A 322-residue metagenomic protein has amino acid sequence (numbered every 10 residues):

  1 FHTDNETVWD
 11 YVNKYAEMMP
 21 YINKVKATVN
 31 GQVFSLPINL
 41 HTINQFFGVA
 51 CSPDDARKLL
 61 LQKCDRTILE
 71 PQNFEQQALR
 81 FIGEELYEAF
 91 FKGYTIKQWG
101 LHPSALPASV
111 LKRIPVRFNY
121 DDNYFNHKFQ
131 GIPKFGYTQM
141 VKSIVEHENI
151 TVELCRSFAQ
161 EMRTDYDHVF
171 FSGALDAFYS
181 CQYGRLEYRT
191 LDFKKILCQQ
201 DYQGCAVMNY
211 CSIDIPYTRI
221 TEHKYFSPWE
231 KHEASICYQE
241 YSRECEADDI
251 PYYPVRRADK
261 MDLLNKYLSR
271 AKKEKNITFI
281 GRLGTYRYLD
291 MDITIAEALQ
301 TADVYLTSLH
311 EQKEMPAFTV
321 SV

Functional and structural regions predicted by a protein language model:
F1-Q32: N-terminal FAD cofactor-binding segment of flavoenzymes
D4, V8, F74, F91 (+5 more regions): Alpha-helical packing segments of well-folded alpha/beta enzyme cores
D10, K14, L86, Q203 (+1 more regions): Structural/interface elements that position substrates and couple domains in central-metabolism enzymes
E17, N149-E153, N276: Conserved beta-strand segments of alpha/beta enzyme cores
Y21-N23, E153-S157, H223, I280: Conserved beta-strand termini and adjacent loop/short-helix elements that scaffold enzyme active sites in alpha/beta
A27-H168, S172: Active-site/ligand-binding neighborhood in enzyme catalytic cores
L154-C155, D167, E187-C198, A206-V207 (+1 more regions): C-terminal lid/capping helical subdomain adjacent to the catalytic/cofactor pocket in oxidative enzymes
R156-K266, R270: Mid-domain catalytic core of redox enzymes that form a hydrophobic substrate pocket/lid adjacent to a catalytic redox
